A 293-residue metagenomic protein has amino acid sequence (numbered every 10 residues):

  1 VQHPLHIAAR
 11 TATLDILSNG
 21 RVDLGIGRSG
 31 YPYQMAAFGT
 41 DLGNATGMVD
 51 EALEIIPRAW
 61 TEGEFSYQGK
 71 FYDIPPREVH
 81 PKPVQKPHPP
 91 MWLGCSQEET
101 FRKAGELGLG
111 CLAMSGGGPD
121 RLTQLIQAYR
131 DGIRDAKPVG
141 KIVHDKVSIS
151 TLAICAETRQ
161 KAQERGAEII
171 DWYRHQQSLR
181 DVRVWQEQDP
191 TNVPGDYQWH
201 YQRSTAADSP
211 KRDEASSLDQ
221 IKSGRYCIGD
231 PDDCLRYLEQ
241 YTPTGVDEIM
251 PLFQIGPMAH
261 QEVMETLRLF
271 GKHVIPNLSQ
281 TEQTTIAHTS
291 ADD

Functional and structural regions predicted by a protein language model:
V1-T13, Y226-C234: Glycine-rich anion/phosphate-binding loops
L14, L24, I56, M91 (+6 more regions): Conserved, mostly hydrophobic/aromatic
V22-I26, M91-G94, C111-M114, D145-L152 (+1 more regions): Hydrophobic faces of well-ordered beta-strands that scaffold small-molecule active sites in alpha/beta enzyme cores
G30, S115-P119, L252-M264: Glycine-rich, proline-tolerant flexible connector loops at the mouths of alpha/beta enzymes
G43-H80, D120-P243, S279-D293: An alpha-helical appendage that flanks or caps ligand/catalytic pockets
Q97, F101-I126: A conserved active-site cap/scaffold subdomain adjacent to cofactor or substrate pockets
A156-K161, A259-L269: Short glycine/threonine-rich loop-to-helix capping motif typified by GTGT followed within a few residues by an Asp-Pro
